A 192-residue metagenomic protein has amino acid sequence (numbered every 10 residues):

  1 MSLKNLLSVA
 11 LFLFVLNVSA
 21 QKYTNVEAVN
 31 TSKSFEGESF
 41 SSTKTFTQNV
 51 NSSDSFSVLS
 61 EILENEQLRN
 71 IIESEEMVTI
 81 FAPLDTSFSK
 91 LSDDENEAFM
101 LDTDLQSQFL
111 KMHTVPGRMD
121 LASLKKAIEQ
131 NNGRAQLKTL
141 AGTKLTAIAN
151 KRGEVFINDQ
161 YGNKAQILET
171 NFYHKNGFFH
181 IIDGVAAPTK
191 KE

Functional and structural regions predicted by a protein language model:
S2-N5, Q21-E192: Mature, structured domains of secreted/extracytosolic soluble proteins
N5-F14: Sec-dependent N-terminal signal peptides
L16-A20: Sec/Tat signal peptide C-region and signal peptidase I cleavage site
